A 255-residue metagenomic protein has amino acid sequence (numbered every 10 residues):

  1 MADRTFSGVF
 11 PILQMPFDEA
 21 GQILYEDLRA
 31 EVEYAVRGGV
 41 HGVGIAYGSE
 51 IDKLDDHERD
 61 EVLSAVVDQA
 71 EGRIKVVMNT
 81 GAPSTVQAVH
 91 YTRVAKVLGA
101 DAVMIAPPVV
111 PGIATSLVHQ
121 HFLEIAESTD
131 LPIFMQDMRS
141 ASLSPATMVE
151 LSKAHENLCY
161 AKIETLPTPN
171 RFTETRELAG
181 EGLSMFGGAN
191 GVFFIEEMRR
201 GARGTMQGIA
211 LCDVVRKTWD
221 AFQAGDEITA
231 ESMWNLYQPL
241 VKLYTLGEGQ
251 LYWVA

Functional and structural regions predicted by a protein language model:
A2-L143, E150: Active-site beta->alpha loop and helix N-cap motifs at the rims of alpha/beta catalytic domains
E127-S128, R139-G249: Catalytic alpha/beta core domains of metabolic enzymes, predominantly
Q250-A255: C-terminal substrate-binding/catalytic lobe of Rossmann-fold NAD(P)-dependent oxidoreductases
